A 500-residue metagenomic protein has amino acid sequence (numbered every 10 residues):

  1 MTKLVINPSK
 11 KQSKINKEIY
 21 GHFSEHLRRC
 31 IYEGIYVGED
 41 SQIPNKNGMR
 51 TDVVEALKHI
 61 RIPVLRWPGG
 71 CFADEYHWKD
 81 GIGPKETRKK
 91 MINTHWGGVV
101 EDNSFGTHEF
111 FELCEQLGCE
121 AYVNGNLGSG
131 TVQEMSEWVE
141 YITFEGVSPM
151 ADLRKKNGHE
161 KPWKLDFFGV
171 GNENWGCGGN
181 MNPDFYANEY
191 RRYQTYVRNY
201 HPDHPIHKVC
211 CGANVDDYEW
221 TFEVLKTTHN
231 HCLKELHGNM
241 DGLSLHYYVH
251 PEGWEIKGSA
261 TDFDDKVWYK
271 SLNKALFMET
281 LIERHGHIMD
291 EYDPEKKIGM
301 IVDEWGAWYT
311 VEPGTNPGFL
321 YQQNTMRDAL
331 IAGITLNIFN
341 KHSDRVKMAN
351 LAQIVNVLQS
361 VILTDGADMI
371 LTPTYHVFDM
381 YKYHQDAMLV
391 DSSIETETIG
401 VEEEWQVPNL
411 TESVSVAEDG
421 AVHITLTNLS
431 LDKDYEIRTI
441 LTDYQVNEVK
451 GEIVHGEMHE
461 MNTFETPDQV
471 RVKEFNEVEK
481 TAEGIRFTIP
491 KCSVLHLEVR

Functional and structural regions predicted by a protein language model:
M1-G242, M278-E279, E283-V311, T315-R500: Non-catalytic accessory regions flanking glycosidase/transglycosidase catalytic cores in CAZymes
H246: Histidine-centered active-site/metal-ligand motif
V249-Y269, T315: Active-site His/acidic residue clusters
K274: Phosphate/diphosphate-binding loops
